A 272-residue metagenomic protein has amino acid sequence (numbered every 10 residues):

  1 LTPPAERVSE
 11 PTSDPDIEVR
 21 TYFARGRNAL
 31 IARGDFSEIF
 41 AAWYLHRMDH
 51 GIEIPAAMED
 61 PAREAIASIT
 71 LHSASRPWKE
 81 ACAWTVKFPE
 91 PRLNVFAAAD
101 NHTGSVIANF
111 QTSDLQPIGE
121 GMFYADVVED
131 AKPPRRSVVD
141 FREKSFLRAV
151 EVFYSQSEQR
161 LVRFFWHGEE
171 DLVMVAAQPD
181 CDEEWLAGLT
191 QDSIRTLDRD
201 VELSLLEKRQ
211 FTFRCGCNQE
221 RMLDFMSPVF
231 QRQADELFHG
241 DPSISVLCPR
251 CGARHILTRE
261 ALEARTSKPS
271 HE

Functional and structural regions predicted by a protein language model:
T2-L206: Interaction interfaces in information-processing and related assembly proteins
A177-E272: Cys/His-clustered metal-coordination modules, chiefly Zn-binding fingers
